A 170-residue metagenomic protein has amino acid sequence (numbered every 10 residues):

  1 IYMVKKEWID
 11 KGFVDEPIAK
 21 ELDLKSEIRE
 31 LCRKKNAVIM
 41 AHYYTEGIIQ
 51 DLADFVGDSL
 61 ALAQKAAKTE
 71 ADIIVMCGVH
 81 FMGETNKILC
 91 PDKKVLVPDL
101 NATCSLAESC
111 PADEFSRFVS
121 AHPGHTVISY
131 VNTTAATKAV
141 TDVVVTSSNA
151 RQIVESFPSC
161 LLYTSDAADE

Functional and structural regions predicted by a protein language model:
V4-T85, L89, P98-D113, R117-I128 (+3 more regions): Metallocofactor- and cofactor-centric catalytic cores in central/energy metabolism, strongly enriched
K93: Carbohydrate-active enzymes and regulators
V145, N149-R151: Donor nucleotide-activated moiety binding/catalytic core segment of transferases that use nucleotide-activated donors
V154-L162: Short, intrinsically disordered, charge-balanced linker/junction segments flanking boundaries in proteins
Y163-D169: Conserved small/polar residues in nucleotide/adenosyl-binding loops
